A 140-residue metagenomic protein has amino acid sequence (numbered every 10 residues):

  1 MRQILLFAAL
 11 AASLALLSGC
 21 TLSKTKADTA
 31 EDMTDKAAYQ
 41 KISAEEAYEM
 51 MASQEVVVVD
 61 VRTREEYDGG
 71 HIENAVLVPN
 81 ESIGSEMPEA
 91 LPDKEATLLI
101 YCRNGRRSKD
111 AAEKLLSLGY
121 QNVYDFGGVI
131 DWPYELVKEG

Functional and structural regions predicted by a protein language model:
R2-A8, L16-E45, D68-T97, R103-G140: Rhodanese-like catalytic fold shared by cysteine-dependent sulfurtransferases and DSP/PTP-type phosphatases
A47, V57-R62, V78: Short hydrophobic beta-strand that contains or immediately precedes a catalytic carboxylate
Q54-V58, K94-A96: Short coil/turn segments at beta-strand junctions that form active-site/ligand-binding loops
E65: Conserved strand-helix element at the start of the C-terminal RecA-like helicase core
